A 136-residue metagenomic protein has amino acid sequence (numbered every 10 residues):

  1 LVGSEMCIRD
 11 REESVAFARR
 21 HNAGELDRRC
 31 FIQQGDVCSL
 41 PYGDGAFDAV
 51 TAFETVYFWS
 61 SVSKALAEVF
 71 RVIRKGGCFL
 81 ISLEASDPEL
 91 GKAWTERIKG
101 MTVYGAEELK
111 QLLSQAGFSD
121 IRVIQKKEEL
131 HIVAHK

Functional and structural regions predicted by a protein language model:
L1-C7: Short, small-residue-biased leader/transition segments that mark boundaries at the very start of proteins
R9-E13: Conserved SAM/SAH-binding beta-strand->alpha-helix loop
E25-L40: Conserved SAM-binding strand-loop segment of SAM-dependent methyltransferases
C38-V50: A short acidic, Gly/Pro-enriched loop at the edge of an enzyme's catalytic core that lines a small-molecule cofactor
D48-V62: A short SAM/SAH-binding and catalytic strip from SAM-dependent methyltransferases
S63-C78: A short glycine-rich, Lys/Arg-flanked "PGG" loop and its adjoining helix->strand segment in the class I
C78-E108: Conserved class I S-adenosyl-L-methionine
A116-K136: Core SAM-dependent methyltransferase catalytic element
